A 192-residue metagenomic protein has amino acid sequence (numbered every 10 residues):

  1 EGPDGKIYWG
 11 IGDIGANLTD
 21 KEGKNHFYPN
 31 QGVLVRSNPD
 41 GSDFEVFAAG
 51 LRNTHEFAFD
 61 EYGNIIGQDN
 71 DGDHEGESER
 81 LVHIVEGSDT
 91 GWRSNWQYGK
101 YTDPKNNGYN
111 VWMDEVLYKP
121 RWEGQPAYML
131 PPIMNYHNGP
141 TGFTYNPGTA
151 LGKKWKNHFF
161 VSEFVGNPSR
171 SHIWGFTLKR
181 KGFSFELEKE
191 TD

Functional and structural regions predicted by a protein language model:
E1-D192: Beta-propeller blade termini and top-face loops
